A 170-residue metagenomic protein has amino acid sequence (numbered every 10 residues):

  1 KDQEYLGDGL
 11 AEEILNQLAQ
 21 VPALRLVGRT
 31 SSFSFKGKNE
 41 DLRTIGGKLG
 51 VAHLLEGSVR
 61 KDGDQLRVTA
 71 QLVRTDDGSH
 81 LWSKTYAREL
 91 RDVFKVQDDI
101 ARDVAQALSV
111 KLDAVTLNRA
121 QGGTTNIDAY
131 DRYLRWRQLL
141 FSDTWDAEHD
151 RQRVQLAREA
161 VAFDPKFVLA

Functional and structural regions predicted by a protein language model:
K1-A170: Acidic, proline/glycine-rich low-complexity intrinsically disordered segments
